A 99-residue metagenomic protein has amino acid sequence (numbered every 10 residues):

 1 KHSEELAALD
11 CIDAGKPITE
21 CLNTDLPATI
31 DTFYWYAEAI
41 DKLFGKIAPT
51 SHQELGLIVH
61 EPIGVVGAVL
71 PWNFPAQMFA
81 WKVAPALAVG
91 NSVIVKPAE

Functional and structural regions predicted by a protein language model:
K1-E4, I18-L43: Long amphipathic alpha-helix in the N-terminal Rossmann-like dinucleotide-binding domain of NAD(P)-dependent
L9-P17, I47-Q53: Short linear capping/connector segments at secondary-structure termini
D10, F33, G90: Residue-level signal for inorganic ion chemistry
C11, D41, H60-I63: Short glycine- and Lys/Arg-enriched binding-loop motifs that mark or flank ligand-binding interfaces
D13, T24-A28, E99: Short beta->alpha linker loops
K46-E99: Conserved small-residue-rich beta-alpha loop and adjacent elements that most often cradle the phosphate/pyrophosphate
